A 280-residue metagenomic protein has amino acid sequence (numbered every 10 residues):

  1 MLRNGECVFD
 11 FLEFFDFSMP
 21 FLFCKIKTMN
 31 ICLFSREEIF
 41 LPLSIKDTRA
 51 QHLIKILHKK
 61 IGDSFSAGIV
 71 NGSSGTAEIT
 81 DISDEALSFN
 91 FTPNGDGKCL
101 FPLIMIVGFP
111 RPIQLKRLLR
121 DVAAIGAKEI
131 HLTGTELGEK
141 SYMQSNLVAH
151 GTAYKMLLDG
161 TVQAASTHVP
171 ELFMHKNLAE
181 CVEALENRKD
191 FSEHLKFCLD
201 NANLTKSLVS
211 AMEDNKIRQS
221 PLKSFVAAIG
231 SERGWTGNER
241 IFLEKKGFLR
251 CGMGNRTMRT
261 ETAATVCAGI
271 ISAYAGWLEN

Functional and structural regions predicted by a protein language model:
M1-M19: Hydrophobic alpha-helical membrane-insertion segments
F11, P20-D96: N-terminal positively charged helical leader segments and presequences
G97-F197: RNA substrate-binding interface of SAM-dependent RNA methyltransferases
E183-F191, V209-Q219: Short amphipathic alpha-helix with an adjacent loop that forms part of the alpha/beta core around
L195-K196, L222-A228: Residue-level preference for the first positions of well-ordered beta-strands
F225-N238: A C-terminal functional module that forms or caps the active site or interfaces directly with catalytic machinery
G237-N280: Structured adenosyl-cofactor binding patch, chiefly the S-adenosyl-L-methionine
